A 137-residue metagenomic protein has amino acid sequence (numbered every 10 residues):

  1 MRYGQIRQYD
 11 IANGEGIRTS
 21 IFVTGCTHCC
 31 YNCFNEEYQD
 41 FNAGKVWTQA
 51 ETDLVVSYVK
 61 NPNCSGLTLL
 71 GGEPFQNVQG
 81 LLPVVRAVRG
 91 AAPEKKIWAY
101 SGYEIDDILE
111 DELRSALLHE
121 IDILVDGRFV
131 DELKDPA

Functional and structural regions predicted by a protein language model:
M1-G4, I17, N35-A99, Y103-R114: Conserved Radical SAM active-site core
R2-C29: N-terminal pre-triad scaffold of radical SAM enzymes
R7, S101, V125-R128: Residues at the C-termini of beta-strands that transition into short coil/loop
A12, D106, L133: Flexible, glycine-rich phosphate/dinucleotide-binding loops and adjacent beta-alpha linkers at cofactor/substrate
C26, P74, F129: Hydrophobic pocket-lining residues within nucleotide cofactor-binding pockets
S115, I123-A137: Classical nucleotidyltransferase
